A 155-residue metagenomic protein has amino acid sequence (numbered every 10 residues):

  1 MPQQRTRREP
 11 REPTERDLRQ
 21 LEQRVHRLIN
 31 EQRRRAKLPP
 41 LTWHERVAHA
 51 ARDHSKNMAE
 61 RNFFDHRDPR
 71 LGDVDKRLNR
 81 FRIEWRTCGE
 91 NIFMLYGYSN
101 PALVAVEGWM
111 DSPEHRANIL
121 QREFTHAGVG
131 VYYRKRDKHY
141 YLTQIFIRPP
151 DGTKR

Functional and structural regions predicted by a protein language model:
M1-P2, N30, R52, F64 (+2 more regions): Intrinsically disordered, low-complexity regions enriched for glutamine and histidine
M1-R16, D151-R155: N-terminal secretory targeting signals
Q3, D17-L21, D73, P101 (+1 more regions): General structural signal for secondary-structure boundaries
R5-T6, K56, A117, F146: Compositionally biased, intrinsically disordered low-complexity segments enriched in polar/proline residues
T6-P13, W43-V47, R82-E84, G97-V104: Short low-complexity stretches enriched in small and charged residues
P13-N79, T125-A127: Short, well-ordered surface patches within globular domains
R34-L38, A59, G97, E114 (+1 more regions): A broad detector of the eukaryotic-type serine/threonine protein kinase catalytic domain
D73-P150: A well-ordered secondary-structure block
